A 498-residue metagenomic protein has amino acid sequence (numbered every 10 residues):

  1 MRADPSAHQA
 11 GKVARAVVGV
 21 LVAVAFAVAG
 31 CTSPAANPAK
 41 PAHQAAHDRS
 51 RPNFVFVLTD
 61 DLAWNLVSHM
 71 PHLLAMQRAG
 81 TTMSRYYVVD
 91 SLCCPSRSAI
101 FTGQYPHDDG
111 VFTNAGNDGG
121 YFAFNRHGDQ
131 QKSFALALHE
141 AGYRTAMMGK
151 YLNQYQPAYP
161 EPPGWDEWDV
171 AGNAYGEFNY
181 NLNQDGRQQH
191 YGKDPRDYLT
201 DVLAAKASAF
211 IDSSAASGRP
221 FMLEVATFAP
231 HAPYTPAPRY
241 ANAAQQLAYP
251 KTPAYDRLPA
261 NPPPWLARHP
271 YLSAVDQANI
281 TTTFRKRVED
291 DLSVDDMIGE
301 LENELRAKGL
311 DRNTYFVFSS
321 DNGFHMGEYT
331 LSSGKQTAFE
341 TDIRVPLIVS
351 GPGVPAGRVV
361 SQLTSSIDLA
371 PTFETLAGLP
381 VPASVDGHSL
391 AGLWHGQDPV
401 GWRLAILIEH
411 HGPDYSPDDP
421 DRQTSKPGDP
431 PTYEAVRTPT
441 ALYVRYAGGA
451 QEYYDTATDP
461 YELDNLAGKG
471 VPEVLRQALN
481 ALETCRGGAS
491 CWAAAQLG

Functional and structural regions predicted by a protein language model:
F26-H47: C-terminal region of N-terminal signal peptides and the immediate post-cleavage residues of exported proteins
T32-P34, R49-P52, T59, L272-T282 (+5 more regions): Long, internal low-complexity/basic segments
A46-R49, N65, S91, G172-Y198 (+6 more regions): Active-site-proximal cap/lid insertion segments
S50-V55, A79-S84, P95, D108 (+6 more regions): Loop/turn elements at helix/coil->beta-strand transitions in domains of secreted/extracellular proteins
F54-V55, D60, L138, K150 (+8 more regions): A short aromatic-rich beta-strand->coil structural motif
F56-V57, A63-A146, E167, N173-A174 (+1 more regions): Active-site segment of extracytoplasmic enzymes that catalyze sulfate/phosphate-ester chemistry
A63, H69-M70, T82-Y105, F112-T113 (+7 more regions): Short, solvent-exposed turn/loop segments enriched in Gly/Ser/Thr/Pro and often Arg
G164-E167, A171-Y175, N322-E328, I367-A370 (+4 more regions): C-terminal cap/loop subdomain of S1 sulfatases and analogous C-terminal strand-loop tails that border
